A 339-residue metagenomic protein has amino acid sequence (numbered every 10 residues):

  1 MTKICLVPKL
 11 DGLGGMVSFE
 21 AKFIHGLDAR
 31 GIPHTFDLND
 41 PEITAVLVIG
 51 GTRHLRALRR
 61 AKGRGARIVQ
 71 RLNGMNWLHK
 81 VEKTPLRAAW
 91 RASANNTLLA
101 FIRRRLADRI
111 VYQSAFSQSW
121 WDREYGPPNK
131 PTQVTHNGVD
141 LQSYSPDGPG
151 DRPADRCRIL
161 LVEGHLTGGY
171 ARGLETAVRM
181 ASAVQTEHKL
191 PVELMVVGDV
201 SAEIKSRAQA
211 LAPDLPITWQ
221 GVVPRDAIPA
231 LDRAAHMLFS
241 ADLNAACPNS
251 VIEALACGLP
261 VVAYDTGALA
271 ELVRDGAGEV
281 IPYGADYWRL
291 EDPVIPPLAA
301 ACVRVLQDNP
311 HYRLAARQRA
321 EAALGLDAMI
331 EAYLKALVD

Functional and structural regions predicted by a protein language model:
A45-L47, A61-V81, L86, A92 (+1 more regions): Active-site proximal beta-strand in glycosyltransferases
I102-P131, V139-S143: A short, active-site helix/loop in glycosyltransferases that binds the activated sugar's phosphate group
P149, P293, P297, L306-L337: A charged, aromatic-enriched C-terminal amphipathic alpha-helix characteristic of glycosyltransferases across folds
G150-R172, V178-S182, M195: Conserved donor-binding/catalytic core segment of Leloir-type glycosyltransferases
G164, V178, V192-S206, G221: Glycosyltransferase donor-sugar binding loop
K205-P229: Nucleotide-activated donor-binding/catalytic signature segment of Leloir-type glycosyltransferases, i.e., the conserved
L243: Aromatic "clamp/platform" in nucleotide-sugar-dependent glycosyltransferases that forms part of the donor/acceptor
A270-R304: Change "using UDP/GDP/dTDP sugars" to "using nucleotide sugars
